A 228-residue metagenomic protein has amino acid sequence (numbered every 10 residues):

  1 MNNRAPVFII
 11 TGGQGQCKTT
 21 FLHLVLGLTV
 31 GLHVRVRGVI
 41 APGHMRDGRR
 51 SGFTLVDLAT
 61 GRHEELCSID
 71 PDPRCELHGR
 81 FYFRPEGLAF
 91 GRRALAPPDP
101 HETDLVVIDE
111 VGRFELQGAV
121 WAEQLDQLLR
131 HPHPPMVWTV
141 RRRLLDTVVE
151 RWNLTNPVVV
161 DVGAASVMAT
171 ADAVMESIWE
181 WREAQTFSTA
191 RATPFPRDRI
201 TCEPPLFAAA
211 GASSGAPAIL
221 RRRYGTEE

Functional and structural regions predicted by a protein language model:
M1-A5: Phosphate-binding P-loop
I10: Hydrophobic anchor at the beta1->P-loop junction of P-loop NTPases
Q14: The conserved Walker
K18: Conserved lysine of the Walker
G27-H78: N-terminal phosphate/diphosphate-binding loop that engages ATP/GTP or pyrophosphate donors across diverse enzyme folds
P73-Q117, D126: Phosphate-binding/switch loop-helix module in NTP-utilizing enzymes
P97, G112-F187: Replace "adjacent to P-loop NTPase cores in ATP/GTP-dependent enzymes" with "adjacent to NTP-binding cores
